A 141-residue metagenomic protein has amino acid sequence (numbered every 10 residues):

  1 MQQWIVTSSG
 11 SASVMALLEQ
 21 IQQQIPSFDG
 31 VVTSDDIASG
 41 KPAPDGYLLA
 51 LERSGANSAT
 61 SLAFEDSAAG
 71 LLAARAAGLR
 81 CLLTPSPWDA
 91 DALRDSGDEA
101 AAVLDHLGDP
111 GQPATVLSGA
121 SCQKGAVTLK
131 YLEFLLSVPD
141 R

Functional and structural regions predicted by a protein language model:
M1-I5, S11-A12: Short, acidic loop-to-helix structural element flanking the phosphoryl-transfer center in phosphate-processing enzymes
G10-R141: Asp-based, Mg2+/Mn2+-dependent phosphohydrolase catalytic module
